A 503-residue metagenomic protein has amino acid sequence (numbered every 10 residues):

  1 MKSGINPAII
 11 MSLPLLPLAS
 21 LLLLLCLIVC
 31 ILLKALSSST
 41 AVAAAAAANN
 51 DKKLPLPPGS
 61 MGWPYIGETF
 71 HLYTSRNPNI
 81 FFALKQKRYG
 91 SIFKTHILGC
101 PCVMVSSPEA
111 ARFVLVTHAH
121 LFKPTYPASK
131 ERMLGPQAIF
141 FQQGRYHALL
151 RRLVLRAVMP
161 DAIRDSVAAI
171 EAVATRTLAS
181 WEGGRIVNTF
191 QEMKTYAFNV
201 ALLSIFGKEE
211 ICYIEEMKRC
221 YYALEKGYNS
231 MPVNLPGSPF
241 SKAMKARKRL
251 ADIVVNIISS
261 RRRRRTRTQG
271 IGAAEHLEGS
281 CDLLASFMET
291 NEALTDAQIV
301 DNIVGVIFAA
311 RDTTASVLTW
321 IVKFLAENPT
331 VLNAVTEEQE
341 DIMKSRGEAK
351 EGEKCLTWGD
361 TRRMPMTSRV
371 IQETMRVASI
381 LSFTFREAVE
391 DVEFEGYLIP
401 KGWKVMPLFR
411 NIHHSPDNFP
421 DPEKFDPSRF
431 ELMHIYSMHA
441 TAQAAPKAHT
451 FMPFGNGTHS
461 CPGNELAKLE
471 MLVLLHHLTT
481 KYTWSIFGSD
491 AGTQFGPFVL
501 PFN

Functional and structural regions predicted by a protein language model:
K2-I28, P57, A174, C220-L224 (+6 more regions): Cytochrome P450 proximal C-terminal region
K2-L134, R145, L149, R164 (+4 more regions): N-terminal membrane-proximal hinge/A-helix region immediately C-terminal to the signal-anchor transmembrane segment
K2-S3, G59-A83, P101, P127-E209 (+4 more regions): Cytochrome P450 catalytic-domain helical core, especially the substrate-recognition surface and oxygen-activation
L54-M61, V167-E171, K218-Y228, S241-A251 (+8 more regions): Cytochrome P450 I-helix active-site segment
W63-P64, F93-I97, P101-S106, A138-F141 (+11 more regions): Conserved, well-structured core segments
R76-L84, T290-D301, I412-L469: Cytochrome P450 heme-binding Cys-pocket and its upstream "meander" loop
A197, A201, I205-F206, L250-I257 (+7 more regions): Central I-helix of cytochrome P450 enzymes
L203-E215, L325-T330, S382, K481-W484: Short helix-capping/linker segments at secondary-structure and domain boundaries
